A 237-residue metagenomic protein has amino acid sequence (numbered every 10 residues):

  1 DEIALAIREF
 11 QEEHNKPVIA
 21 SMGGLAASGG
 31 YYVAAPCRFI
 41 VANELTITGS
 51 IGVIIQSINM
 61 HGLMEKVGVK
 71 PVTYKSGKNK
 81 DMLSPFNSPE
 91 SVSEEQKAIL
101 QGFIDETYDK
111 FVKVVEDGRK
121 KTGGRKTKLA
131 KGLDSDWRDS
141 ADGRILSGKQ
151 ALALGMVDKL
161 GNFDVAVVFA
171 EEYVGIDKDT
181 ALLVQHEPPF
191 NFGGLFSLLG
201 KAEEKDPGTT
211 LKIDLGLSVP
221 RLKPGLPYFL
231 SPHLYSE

Functional and structural regions predicted by a protein language model:
D1-K16, G23-K121, L183-E237: Small-residue-centered hinge/linker elements
N15, G132-L133, K178: Short helix-terminating capping/connector loops at secondary-structure junctions
V18-A20, M156: Short catalytic-loop micro-motif centered on adjacent basic/acidic residues
E95-A170: Flexible, glycine-rich surface segments
S140, A153-G155, D164, V168-G200: Binding-cleft/active-site segments that stabilize strongly anionic ligands or cofactors
